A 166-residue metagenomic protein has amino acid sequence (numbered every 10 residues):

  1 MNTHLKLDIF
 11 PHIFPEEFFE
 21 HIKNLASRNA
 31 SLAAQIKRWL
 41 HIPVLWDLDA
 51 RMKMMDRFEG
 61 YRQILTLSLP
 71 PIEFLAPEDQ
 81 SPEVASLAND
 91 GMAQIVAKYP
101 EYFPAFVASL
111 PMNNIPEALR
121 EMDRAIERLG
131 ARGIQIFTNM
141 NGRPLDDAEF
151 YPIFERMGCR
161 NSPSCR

Functional and structural regions predicted by a protein language model:
M1-R166: Helix-coil boundary/capping segments in enzymes
